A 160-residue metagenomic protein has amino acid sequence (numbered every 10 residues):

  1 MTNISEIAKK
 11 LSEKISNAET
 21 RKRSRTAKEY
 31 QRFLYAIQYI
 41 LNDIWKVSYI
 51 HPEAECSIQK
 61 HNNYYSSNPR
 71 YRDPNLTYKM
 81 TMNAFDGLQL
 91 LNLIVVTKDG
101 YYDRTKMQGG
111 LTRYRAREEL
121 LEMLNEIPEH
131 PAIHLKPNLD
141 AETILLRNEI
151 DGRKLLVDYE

Functional and structural regions predicted by a protein language model:
M1-S67: Short recognition helix of helix-turn-helix/winged-helix DNA-binding domains
Y35-I44, M80-L91, Y114-E122, I127 (+1 more regions): Extended low-polarity, hydrophobic cluster-rich segments
D43-R104: Winged helix-turn-helix DNA-binding recognition segment
D99-G100, T112, A132, V157: Intrinsically disordered, low-complexity segments enriched in small/polar residues
G110-N148: Short, amphipathic alpha-helical interaction segments positioned at domain boundaries
L145-E160: Eukaryotic intrinsically disordered, low-complexity regulatory regions
